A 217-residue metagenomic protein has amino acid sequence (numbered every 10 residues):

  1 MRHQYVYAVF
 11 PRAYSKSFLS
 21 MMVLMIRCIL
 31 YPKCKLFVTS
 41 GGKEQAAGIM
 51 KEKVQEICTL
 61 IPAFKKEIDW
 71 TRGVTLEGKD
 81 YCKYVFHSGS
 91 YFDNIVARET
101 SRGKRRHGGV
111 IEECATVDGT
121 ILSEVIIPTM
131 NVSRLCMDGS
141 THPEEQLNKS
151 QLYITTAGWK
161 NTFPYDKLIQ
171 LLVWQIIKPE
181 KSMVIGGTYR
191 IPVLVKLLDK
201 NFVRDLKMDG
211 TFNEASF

Functional and structural regions predicted by a protein language model:
M1-F217: Phosphate/NTP-binding elements of NTP-utilizing enzymes
